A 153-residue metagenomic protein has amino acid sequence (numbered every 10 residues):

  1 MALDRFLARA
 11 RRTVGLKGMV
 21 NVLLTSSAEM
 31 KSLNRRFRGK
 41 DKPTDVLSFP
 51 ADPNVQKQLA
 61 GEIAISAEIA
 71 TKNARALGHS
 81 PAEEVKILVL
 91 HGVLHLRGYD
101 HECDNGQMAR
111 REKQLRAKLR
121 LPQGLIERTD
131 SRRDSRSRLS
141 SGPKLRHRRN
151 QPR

Functional and structural regions predicted by a protein language model:
M1-E84, L94-R153: An acidic/histidine-cluster motif and surrounding catalytic segment that typifies divalent-metal-assisted enzyme active
I87: Conserved SAM/SAH cofactor-binding pocket of Class I
